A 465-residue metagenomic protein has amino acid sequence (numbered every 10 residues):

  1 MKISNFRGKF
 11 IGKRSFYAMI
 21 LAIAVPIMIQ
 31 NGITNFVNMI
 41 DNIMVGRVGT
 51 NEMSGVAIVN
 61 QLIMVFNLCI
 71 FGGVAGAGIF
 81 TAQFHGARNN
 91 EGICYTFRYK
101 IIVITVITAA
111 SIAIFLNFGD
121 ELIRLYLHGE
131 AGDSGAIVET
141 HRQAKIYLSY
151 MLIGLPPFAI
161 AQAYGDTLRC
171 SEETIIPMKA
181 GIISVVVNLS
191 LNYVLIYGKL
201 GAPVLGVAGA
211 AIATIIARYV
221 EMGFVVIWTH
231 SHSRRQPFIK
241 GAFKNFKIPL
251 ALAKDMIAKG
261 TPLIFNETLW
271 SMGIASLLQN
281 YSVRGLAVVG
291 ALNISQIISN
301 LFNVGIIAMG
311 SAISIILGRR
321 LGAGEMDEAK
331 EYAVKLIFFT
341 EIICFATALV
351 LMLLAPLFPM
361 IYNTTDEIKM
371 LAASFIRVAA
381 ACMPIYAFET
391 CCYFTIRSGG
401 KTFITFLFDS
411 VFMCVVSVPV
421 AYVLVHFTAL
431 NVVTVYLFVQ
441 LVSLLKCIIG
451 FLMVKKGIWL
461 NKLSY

Functional and structural regions predicted by a protein language model:
M1-A24, T81-G154, P203-G260, L317-C382 (+1 more regions): Short alpha-helical transmembrane segments in multi-pass integral membrane proteins
I11-I43, R47-V48, M64-G76, F80 (+6 more regions): N-terminal transmembrane alpha-helices
A22-D41, Y150, S184, A217-E221 (+4 more regions): Transmembrane helical elements of multi-pass membrane transporters/channels
I27, N31, I43, N60 (+16 more regions): Transmembrane alpha-helix boundary and packing residues in multipass membrane permease domains and related
M28, G32, F36, I40 (+18 more regions): Generic alpha-helical transmembrane segments of integral inner-membrane proteins, especially permease/transport modules
G32, F36-S54, I123-V138, I196-L205 (+5 more regions): Helix-terminus/linker motif at the lipid-water interface of multi-pass membrane proteins
M53-A113, F158-P177, V289-A355, Y386-F408: Small-residue-rich hydrophobic transmembrane alpha-helices
V74, Y150-C170, P177-V185, A210-V226 (+5 more regions): Short runs within selected transmembrane alpha-helices of multi-pass transporters and secretion channels
